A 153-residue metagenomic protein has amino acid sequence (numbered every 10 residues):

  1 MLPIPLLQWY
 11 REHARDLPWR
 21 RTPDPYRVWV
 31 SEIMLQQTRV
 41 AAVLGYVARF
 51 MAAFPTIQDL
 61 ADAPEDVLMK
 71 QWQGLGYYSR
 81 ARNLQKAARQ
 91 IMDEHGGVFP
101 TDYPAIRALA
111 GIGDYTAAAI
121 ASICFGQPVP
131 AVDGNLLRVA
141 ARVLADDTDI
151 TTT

Functional and structural regions predicted by a protein language model:
I4-T153: Catalytic cores of DNA base-excision repair glycosylases
